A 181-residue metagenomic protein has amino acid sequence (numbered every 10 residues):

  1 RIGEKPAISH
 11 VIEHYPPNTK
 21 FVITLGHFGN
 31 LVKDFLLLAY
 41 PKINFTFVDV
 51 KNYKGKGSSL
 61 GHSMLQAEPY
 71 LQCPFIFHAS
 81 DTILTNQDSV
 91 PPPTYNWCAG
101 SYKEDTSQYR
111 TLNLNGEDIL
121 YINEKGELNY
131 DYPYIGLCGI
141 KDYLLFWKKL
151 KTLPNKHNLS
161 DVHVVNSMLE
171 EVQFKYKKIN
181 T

Functional and structural regions predicted by a protein language model:
K5-F75, K156: Conserved N-terminal catalytic core of the sugar/cofactor nucleotidyltransferase
L25, A79, S101: Short beta-strand/turn micro-motifs composed of small residues that flank or help shape donor/cofactor-binding pockets
H27-G29, D81-L84: Short, polar loop motifs at secondary-structure junctions
C73-I83: Short beta-strand-to-loop acidic/aromatic patch adjacent to the donor-nucleotide binding site
L84-K156: Conserved core of the sugar-phosphate nucleotidyltransferase
N155-H163: Short, charged, surface-exposed loops that flank catalytic or proteolytic processing sites
N166-I179: Catalytic donor-sugar/metal-binding loop of nucleotide-sugar-dependent glycosyltransferases
